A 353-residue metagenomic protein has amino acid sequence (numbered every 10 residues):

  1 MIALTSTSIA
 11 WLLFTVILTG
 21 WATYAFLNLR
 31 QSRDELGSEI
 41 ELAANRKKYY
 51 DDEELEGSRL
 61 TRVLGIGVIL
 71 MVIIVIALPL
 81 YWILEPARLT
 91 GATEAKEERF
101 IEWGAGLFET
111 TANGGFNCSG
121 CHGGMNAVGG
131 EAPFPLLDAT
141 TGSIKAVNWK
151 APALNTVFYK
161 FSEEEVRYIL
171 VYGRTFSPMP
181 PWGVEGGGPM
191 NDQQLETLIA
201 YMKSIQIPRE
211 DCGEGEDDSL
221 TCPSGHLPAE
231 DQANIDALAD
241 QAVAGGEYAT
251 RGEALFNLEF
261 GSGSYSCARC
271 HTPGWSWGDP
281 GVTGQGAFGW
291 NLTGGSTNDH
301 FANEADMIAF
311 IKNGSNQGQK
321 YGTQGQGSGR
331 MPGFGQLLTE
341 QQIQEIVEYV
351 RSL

Functional and structural regions predicted by a protein language model:
M1-E98, I207, E214, D218-H226: N-terminal export/targeting leaders of redox proteins
E56-G65, I69, L89-A95, I101 (+11 more regions): Short sequence/structural segments immediately N-terminal
L84-N113, G129, S219-G263: Electrostatic cytochrome c docking/interface patches
L84-T175: Membrane-proximal soluble helical/coiled-coil segments that couple transmembrane anchors to catalytic or regulatory
E102-S119, E253-A268, G278-Q285, A302 (+1 more regions): Sequence context surrounding c-type heme c attachment/ligation sites in exported
T111-G120, M125, K150, P178 (+6 more regions): Short pre-active-site segment immediately N-terminal to redox-active cysteine/selenocysteine motifs in thiol-based
M125-A146, C212-G245, N257-L258, G274-F288 (+2 more regions): Surface-exposed intrinsically disordered loops and tails
P135-I205, G278-L353: Extracytoplasmic electron-transfer domains, predominantly the class I c-type cytochrome c fold
